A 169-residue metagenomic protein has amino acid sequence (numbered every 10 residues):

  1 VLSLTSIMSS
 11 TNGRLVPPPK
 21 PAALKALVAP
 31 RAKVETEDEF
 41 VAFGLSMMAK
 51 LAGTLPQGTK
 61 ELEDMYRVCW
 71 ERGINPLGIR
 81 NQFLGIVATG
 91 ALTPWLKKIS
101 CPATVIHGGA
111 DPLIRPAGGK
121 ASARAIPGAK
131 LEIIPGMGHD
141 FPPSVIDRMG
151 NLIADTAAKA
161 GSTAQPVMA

Functional and structural regions predicted by a protein language model:
V1-L2, A129: Core-facing hydrophobic residues within beta-strands of well-ordered domains
L2-E35: Flexible "cap/lid" loop of the alpha/beta hydrolase fold
T5, T104-I106, E132: Conserved hydrophobic packing residues within short motifs/helices of P-loop NTPase cores of ABC-family ATPases
L24-P94, K98-C101, A121: Alpha/beta-hydrolase
I99, V105-H107, D111: Short beta-strand/loop motif that positions the catalytic acidic residue of the alpha/beta-hydrolase fold
P112-G118: Conserved alpha/beta-hydrolase "acid-adjacent" motif
K120-A121, D147: Active-site phosphate/pyrophosphate- and oxyanion-stabilizing loops and adjacent acidic/basic residues in soluble
A129-A169: Catalytic active-site module of serine/aspartate enzymes centered on a nucleophile-bearing elbow/loop
